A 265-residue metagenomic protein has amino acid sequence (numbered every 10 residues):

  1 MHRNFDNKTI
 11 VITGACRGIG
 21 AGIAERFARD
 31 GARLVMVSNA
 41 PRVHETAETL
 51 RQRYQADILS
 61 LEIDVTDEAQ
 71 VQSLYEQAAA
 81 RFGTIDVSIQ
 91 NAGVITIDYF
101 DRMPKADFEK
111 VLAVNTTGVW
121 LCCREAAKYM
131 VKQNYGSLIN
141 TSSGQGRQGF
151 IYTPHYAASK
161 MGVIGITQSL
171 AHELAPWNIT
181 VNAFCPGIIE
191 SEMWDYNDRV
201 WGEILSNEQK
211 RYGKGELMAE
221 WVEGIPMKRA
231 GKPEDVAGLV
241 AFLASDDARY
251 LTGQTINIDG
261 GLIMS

Functional and structural regions predicted by a protein language model:
C16-R17: Conserved glycine-rich cofactor-binding loop
D30-E45: Conserved glycine-rich Rossmann-like NAD(P)H-binding loop of the short-chain dehydrogenase/reductase
Y99-F100, D107-L112, L217, W221: Substrate-binding pocket helix/loop in short-chain dehydrogenase/reductase
C123, S159, T167: Active-site helix of classical SDR
K128, H172-E173, R249: Alpha-helical segment proximal to the catalytic Tyr-Lys
S143: Residue(s) in the substrate-gating loop at a strand-loop-helix junction that position the organic substrate next
A175, T180, L251-G253: Short, small/polar-rich loop/turn modules that mediate ligand/substrate recognition or access, typified
